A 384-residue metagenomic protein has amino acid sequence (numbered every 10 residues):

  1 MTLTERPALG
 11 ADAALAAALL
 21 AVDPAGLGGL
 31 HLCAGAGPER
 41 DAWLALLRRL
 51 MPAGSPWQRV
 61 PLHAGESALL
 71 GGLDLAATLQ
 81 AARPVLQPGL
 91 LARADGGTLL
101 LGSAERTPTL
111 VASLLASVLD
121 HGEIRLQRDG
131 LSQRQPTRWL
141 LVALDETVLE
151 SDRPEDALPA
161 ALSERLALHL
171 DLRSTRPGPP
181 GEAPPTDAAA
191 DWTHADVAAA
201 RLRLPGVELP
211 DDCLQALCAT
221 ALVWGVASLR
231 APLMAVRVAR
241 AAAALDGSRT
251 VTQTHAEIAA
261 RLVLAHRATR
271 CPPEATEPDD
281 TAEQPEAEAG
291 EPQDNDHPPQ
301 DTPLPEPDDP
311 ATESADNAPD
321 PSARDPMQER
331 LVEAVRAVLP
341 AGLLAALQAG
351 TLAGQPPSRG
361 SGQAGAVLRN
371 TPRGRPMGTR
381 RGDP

Functional and structural regions predicted by a protein language model:
M1-G35, A239: Pre-Walker A (pre-P-loop) alpha-helix and adjacent loop at the N terminus of AAA/AAA+ ATPase modules, a conserved
E5-L9, C33-G37, R59, G206-D211 (+2 more regions): Conserved phosphate/pyrophosphate-binding and hydrolysis machinery centered on Walker-type P-loop NTPases, extending
A13-A21, L114-I124, P384: P-loop NTPase nucleotide-binding module
L27-H31, A53-A68: Conserved post-Walker A coupling segment in P-loop NTPases
G28-R48, G54, G72-Q87, T98-A190: Canonical AAA+ ATPase core
L168-Q215, V223-A231, S248: Conserved C-terminal "switch" segment of AAA+ ATPases
T220-P278: C-terminal helical "lid" subdomain and adjoining coupling/linker elements of P-loop NTPases
E286, G290-D383: Acidic/polar low-complexity segments with low predicted structural confidence
